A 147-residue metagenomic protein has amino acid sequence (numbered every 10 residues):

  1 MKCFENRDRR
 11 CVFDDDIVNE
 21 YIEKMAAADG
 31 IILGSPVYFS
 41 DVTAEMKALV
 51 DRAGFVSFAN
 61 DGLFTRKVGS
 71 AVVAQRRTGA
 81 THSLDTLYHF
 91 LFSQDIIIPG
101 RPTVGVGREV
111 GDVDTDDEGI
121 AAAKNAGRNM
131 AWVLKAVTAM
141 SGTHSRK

Functional and structural regions predicted by a protein language model:
M1, T65-V68, H144: A short alpha-helix capping/helix-coil boundary motif
M1-R10, V110-D116: N-terminal beta-loop-helix "entrance" segment that forms/cooperates in small-molecule cofactor or anionic ligand
C3, R7, A53-V56, M130: Alpha-helix boundary/capping residues
E5, D29, K67-A71, T103 (+1 more regions): General secondary-structure edge motif
V12-I97: Helix-loop-strand module that forms the ligand-binding subsite of alpha/beta enzymes
E20, F92, I96-K147: Glycine-rich phosphate/pyrophosphate-binding loop and the adjoining helix
